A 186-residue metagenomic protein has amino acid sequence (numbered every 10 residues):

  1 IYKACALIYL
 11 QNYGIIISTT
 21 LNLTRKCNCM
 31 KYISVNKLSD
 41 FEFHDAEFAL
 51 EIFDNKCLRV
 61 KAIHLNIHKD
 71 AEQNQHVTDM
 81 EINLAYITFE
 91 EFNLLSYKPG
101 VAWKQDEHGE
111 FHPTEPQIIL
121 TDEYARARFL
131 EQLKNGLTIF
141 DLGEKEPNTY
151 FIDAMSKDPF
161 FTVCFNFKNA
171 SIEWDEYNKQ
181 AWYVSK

Functional and structural regions predicted by a protein language model:
A4-A6: Acidic, Ala/Val/Gly-enriched low-complexity intrinsically disordered segments
Y9-C29: Short, Lys/Arg-enriched N-terminal segments with co-localized hydrophobic residues within the first ~10-30 amino acids
M30-K186: Surface-exposed, interaction-prone regions used to assemble/regulate multi-protein complexes
